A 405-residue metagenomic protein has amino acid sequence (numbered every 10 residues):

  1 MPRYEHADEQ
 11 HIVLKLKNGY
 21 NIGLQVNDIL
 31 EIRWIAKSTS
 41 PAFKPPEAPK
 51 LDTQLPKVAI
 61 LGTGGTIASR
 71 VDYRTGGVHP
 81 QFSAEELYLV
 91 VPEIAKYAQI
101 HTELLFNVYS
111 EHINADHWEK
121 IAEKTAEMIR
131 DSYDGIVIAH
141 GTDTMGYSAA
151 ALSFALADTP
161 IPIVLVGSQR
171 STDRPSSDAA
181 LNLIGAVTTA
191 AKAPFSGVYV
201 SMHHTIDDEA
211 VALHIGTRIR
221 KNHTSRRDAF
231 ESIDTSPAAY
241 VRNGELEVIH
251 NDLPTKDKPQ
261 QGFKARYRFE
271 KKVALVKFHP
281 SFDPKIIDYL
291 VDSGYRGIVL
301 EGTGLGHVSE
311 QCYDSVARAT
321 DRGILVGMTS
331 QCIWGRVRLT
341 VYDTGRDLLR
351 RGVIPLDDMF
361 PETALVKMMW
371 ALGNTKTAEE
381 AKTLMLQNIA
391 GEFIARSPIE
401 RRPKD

Functional and structural regions predicted by a protein language model:
M1-Q54: Conserved RNA-binding domains used in RNP assembly and mRNA/RNA metabolism
V13-Y20, E310-D405: ATP/nucleoside-binding phosphotransfer catalytic cores, i.e., glycine-rich phosphate-binding loops
P56, T159-P162, D321-L325: A short helix->loop->beta-strand "cap" motif at the edges of active sites that frequently abuts
L61-G62, D72, S83-A84, L89-I94 (+3 more regions): Accessory alpha-helical/coil subdomains and C-terminal extensions that flank or cap enzyme catalytic cores
L61-T63, I138-H140, V164-G167, Y199-H204 (+3 more regions): Short beta-strand segments
Q99-M128, K277-V291: Glycine-rich oxoanion-binding loops at beta->alpha junctions
I138-I163, V308-V316: Short Gly/Thr/Asp-enriched flexible loops that form oxyanion-binding sites at enzyme active sites
V166-N243: Internal gly/pro-rich beta-alpha loop/helix module that stabilizes soluble enzyme cofactors or their anionic handles
